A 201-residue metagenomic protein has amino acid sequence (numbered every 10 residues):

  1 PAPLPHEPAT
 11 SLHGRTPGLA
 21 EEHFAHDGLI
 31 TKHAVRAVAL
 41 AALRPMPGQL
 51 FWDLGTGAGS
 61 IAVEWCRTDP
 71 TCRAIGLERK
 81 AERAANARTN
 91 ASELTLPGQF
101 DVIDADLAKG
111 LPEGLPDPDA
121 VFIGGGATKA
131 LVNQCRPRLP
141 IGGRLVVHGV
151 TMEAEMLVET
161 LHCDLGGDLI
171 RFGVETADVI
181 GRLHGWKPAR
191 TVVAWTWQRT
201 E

Functional and structural regions predicted by a protein language model:
P1-P47, W52, N86-T89, E93 (+1 more regions): Class I SAM-dependent transferase core
G55: Conserved S-adenosyl-L-methionine
A58-P70: Conserved SAM-binding loop of SAM-dependent methyltransferases across substrates and taxa, primarily the Class I
D69, L96, L139-I141: Helix-to-beta-strand junctions that scaffold the AdoMet/dcAdoMet cofactor pocket in Class I SAM-dependent enzymes
T71-I75: Short beta-strand element of Class I
L77-A120: S-adenosyl-L-methionine
V102-V147: Active-site segment flanking the S-adenosylmethionine/decSAM binding pocket in AdoMet-dependent transferases
V132-V193: C-terminal substrate-binding/active-site "lid" region of AdoMet-derived donor-dependent transferases
